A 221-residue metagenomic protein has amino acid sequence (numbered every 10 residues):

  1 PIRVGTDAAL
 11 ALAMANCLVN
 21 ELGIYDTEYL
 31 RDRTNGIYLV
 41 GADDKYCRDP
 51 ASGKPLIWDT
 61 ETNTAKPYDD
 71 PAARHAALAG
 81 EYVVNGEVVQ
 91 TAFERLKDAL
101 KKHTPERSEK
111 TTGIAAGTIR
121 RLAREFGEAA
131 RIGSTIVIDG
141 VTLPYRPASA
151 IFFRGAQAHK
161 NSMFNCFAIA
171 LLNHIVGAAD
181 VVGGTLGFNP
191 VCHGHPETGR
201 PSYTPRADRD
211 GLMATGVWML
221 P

Functional and structural regions predicted by a protein language model:
P1-I2, A15-L18, F164-I169, S202-R206: Short secondary-structure boundary/capping segments
P1-V141: Long, well-ordered, tryptophan-enriched scaffold segments
G5-D7, N16, D44-K45, T62-T64 (+4 more regions): Short, glycine-/Ser/Thr-/acidic-enriched flexible segments
A9, A170-P221: Extended redox/cofactor-interaction regions of prokaryotic respiratory oxidoreductases
L10, L22-G23, P67, A158-S162 (+2 more regions): Short helix/loop capping segments that flank catalytic or ligand/cofactor-binding pockets
I24-E28, G117-R120, S149, G177-F188: Acidic/polar loop patches that form or flank catalytic/metal-binding clefts of enzymes that bind anionic ligands
D32-I37, E125-F126, G140-L143, P147 (+2 more regions): A glycine-rich phosphate-binding loop feature that marks nucleotide/adenosyl-phosphate handling sites
S108-A115, F152-H159, N189-G194: Conserved short loop/turn motifs at secondary-structure junctions
